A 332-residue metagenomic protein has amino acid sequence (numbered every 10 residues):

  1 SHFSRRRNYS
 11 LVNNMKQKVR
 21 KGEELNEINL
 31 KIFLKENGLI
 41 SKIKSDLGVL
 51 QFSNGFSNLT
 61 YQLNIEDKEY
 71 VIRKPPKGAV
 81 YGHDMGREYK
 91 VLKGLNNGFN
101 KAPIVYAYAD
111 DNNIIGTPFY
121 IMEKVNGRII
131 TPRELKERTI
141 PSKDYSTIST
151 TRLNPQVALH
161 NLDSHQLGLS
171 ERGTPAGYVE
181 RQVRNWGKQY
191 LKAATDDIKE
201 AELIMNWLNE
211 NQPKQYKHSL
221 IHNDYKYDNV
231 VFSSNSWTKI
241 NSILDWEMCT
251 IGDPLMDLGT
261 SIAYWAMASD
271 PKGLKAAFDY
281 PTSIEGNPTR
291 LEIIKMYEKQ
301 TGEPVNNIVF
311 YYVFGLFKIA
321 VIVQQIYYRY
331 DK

Functional and structural regions predicted by a protein language model:
S1-Y9, M15: N-terminal mitochondrial targeting presequences
V12-K42: Juxta-kinase regulatory segment immediately upstream of eukaryotic protein kinase catalytic domains
L47-L203, W207, N211-L220, S234-T238: ATP-binding pocket architecture of kinase catalytic cores
G173-T174, P304-G315: All-alpha amphipathic helical-bundle segments outside canonical DNA-binding/catalytic cores that form hydrophobic
L220-H222, Y227: Catalytic-loop of the protein kinase fold
L244-C249: Activation of the activation-loop gatekeeper triad in protein kinase-fold domains
M256-T301, G315-D331: Active-site activation/catalytic loop segments of kinase-like enzymes and analogous catalytic loops in related
